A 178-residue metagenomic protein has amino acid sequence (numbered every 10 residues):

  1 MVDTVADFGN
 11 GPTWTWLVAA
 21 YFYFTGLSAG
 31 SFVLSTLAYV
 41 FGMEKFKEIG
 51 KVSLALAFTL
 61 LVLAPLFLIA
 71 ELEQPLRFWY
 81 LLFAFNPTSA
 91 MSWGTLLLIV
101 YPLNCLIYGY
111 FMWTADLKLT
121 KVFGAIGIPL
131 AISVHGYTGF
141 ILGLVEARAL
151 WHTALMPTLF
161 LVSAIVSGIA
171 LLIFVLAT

Functional and structural regions predicted by a protein language model:
M1-F41: N-terminal signal-anchor module of multipass membrane proteins
V5, L61-L119, L142-V145, A149: Membrane-interface helix-loop-helix modules in multi-pass inner-membrane proteins
G11-F22, F83-L96, W151-A164: Short aromatic-rich membrane-water interface segments that cap or initiate transmembrane helices in multi-pass membrane
T15, A19-F22, F46-L60: Loop-to-helix transition at the N-terminal end of transmembrane alpha-helices
F22-F24, G42-E44, I107-T178: Long, contiguous internal "core" modules enriched in hydrophobic/ aromatic residues
K45-I49, W79-L82: Interfacial helix-loop-helix linkers and transmembrane-helix boundary segments in multi-pass membrane proteins
